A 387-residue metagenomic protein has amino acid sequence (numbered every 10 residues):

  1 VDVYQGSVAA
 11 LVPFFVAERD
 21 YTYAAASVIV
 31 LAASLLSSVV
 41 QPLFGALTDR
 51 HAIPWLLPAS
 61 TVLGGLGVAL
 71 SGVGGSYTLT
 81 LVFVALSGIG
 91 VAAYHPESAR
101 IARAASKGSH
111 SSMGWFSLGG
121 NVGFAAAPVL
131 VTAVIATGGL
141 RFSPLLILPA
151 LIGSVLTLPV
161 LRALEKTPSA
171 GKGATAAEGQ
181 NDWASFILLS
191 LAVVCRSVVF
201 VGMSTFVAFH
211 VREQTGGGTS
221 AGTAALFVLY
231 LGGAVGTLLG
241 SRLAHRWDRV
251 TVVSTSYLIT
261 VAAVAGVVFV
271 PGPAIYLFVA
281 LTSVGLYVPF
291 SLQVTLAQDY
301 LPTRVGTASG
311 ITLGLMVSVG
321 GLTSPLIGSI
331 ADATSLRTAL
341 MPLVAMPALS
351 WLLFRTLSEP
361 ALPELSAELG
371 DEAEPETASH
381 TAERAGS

Functional and structural regions predicted by a protein language model:
G6, S34-P42, A125, Y230-L238 (+1 more regions): Residue-level signature of mid-helix packing/kink "hotspots" within the transmembrane helices of 12-pass Major
V8-A9, A184-V228, A234: Extracytoplasmic gate region of multi-pass secondary transporters
V39-G75: Conserved MFS/SLC helix-loop-helix module at the cytosolic interface between two early adjacent transmembrane helices
V40-A52, G236-D248, A331-D332: Helix-to-loop junctions at the C-terminal end of transmembrane segments in multipass secondary transporters
F83-G119: Cytoplasmic helix-loop-helix junction between adjacent transmembrane helices in 12-TM secondary transporters
F116-A163: Helix-loop-helix hairpin linking two adjacent transmembrane segments in secondary transporters
D248-Q293: C-terminal transmembrane helical hairpin of 12-TM major facilitator-type secondary transporters
Y300-T334: A late C-terminal transmembrane helix in Major Facilitator Superfamily
